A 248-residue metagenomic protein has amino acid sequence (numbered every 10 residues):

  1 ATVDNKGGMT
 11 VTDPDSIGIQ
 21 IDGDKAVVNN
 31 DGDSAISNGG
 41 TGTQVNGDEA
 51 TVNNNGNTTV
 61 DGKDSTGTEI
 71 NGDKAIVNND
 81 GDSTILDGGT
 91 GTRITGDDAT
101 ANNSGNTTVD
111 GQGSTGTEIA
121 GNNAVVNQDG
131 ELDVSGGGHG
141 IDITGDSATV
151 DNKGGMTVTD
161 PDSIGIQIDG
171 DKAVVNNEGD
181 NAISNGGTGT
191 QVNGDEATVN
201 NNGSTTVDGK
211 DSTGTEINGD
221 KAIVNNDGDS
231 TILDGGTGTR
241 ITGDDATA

Functional and structural regions predicted by a protein language model:
A1-P14, V27-V28, G32-G39, G56-D64 (+9 more regions): Beta-strand-rich solenoid/repeat architectures in extracellular/passenger domains of polysaccharide-targeting enzymes
D15-G23, T41-D48, K63-D73, T90-D97 (+6 more regions): Glycine-rich beta-solenoid repeat tracts in large extracellular/virion proteins
